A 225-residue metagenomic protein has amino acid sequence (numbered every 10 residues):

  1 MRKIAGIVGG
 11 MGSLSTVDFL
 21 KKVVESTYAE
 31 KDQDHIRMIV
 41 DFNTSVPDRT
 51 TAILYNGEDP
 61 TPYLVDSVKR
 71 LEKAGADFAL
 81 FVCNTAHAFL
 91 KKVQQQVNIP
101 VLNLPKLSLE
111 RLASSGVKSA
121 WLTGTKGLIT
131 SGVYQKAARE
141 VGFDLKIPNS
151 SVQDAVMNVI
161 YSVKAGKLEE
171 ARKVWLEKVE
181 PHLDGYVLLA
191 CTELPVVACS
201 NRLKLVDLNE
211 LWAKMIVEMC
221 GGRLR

Functional and structural regions predicted by a protein language model:
M1-R225: Non-catalytic structural scaffold of enzyme domains
